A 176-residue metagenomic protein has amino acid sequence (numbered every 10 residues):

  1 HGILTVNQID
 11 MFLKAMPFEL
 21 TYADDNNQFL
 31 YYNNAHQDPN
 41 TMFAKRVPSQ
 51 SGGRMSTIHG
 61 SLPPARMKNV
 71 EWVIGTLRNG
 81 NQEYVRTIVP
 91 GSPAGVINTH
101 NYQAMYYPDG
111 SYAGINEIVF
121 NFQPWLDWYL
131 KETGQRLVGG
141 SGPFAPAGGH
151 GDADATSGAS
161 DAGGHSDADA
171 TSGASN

Functional and structural regions predicted by a protein language model:
H1-A35: Sensory modules in modular signal-transduction proteins
G2-T5, I9-L13, V119-N176: Juxtadomain coupling helices with adjacent low-complexity linkers
A35-K131: Sensory/regulatory domains in signal-transduction proteins
